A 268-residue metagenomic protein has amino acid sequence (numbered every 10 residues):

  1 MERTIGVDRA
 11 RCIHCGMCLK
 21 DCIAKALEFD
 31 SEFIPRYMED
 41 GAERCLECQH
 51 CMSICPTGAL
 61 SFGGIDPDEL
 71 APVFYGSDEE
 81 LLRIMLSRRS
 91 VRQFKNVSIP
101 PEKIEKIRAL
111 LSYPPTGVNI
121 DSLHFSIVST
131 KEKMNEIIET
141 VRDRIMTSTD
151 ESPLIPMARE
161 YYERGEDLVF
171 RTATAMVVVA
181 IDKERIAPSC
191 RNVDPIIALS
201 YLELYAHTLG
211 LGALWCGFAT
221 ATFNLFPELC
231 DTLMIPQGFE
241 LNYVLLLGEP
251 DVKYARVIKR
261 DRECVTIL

Functional and structural regions predicted by a protein language model:
M1-L268: Acidic, surface-exposed loops and disordered segments
